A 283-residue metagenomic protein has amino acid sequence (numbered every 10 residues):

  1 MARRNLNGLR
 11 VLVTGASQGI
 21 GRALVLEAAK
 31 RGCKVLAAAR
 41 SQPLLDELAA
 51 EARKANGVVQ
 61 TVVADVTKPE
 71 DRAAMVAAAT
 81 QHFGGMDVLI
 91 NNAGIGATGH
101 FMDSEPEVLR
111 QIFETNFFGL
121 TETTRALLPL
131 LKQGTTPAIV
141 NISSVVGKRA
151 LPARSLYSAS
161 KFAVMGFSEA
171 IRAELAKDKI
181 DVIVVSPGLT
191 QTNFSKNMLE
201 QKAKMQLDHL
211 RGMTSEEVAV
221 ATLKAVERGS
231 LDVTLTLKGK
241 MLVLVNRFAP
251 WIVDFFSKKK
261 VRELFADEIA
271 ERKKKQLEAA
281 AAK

Functional and structural regions predicted by a protein language model:
S17-Q18: Conserved glycine-rich cofactor-binding loop
R31-L48: Conserved glycine-rich Rossmann-like NAD(P)H-binding loop of the short-chain dehydrogenase/reductase
P43, V63-A74, P106: The beta1-alpha1 cofactor-binding region of Rossmann-like NAD(H)/NADP(H)-dependent oxidoreductases
H100-F101, E105-R110: Substrate-binding pocket helix/loop in short-chain dehydrogenase/reductase
T124, S160: Active-site helix of classical SDR
S144: Residue(s) in the substrate-gating loop at a strand-loop-helix junction that position the organic substrate next
K177-G239, F255: SDR active-site lid
